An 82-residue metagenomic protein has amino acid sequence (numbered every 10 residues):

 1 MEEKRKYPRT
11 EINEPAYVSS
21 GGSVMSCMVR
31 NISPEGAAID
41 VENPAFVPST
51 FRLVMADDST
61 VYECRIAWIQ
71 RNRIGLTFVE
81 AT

Functional and structural regions predicted by a protein language model:
M1-T82: Structured alpha-helical
